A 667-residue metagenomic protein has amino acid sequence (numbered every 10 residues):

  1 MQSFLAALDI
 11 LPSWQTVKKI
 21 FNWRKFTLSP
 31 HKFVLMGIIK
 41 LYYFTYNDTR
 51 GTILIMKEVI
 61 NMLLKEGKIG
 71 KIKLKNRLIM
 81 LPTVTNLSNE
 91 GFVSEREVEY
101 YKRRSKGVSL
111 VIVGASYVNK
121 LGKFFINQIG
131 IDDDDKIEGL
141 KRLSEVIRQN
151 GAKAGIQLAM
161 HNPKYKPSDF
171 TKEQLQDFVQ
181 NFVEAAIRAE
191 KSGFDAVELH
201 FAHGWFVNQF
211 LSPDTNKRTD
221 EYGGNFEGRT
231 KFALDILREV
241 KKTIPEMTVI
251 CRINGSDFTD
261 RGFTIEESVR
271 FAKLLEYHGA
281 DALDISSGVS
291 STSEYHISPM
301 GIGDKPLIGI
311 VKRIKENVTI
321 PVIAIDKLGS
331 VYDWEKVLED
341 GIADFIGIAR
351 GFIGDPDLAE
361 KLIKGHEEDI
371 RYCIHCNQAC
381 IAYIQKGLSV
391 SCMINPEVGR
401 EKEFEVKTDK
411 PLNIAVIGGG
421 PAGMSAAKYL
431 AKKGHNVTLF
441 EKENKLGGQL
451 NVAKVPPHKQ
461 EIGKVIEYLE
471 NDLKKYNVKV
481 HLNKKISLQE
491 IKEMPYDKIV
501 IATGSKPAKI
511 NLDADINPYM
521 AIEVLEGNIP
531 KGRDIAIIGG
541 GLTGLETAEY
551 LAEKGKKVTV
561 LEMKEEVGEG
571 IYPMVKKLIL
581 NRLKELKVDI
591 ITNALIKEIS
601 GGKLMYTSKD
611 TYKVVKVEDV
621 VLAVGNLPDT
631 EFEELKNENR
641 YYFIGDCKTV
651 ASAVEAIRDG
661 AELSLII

Functional and structural regions predicted by a protein language model:
M1-Q2: Hydrophobic helix segments
L5, L11, W23, Y43-F44 (+1 more regions): Short hydrophobic targeting helices and cationic amphipathic motifs that mediate membrane/organellar targeting
Y43-G51, K57-I417, P421, A426-V437: Flavin-dependent oxidoreductase catalytic cores
Y332, P411-F440, L446, H481-K492 (+4 more regions): Rossmann-like dinucleotide/flavin-binding elements
L439-Y476, Y550-A594: Rossmann-like dinucleotide-binding cores of NAD(P)H-dependent redox enzymes
E467-K506, I590, K597-K603, V621: Feature captures the FAD/FMN-dependent oxidoreductase FAD-binding
